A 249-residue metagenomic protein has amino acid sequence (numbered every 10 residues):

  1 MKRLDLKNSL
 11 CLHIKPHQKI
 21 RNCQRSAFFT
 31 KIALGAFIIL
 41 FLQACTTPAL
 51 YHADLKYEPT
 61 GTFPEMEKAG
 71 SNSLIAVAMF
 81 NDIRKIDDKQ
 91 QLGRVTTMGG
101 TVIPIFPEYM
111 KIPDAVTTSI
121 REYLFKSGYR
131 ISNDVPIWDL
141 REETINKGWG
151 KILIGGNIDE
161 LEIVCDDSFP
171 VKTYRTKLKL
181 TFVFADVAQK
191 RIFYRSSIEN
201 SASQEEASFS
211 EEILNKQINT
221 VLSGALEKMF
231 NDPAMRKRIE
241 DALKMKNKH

Functional and structural regions predicted by a protein language model:
M1-A27: N-terminal secretory signal peptides that target proteins for export/translocation
T30-F37: Sec-dependent signal peptide hydrophobic core
C45-E122, M229, A234-H249: A structural "domain/chain start" motif
T46-E58, D134-I192: Surface-exposed short loop/turn segments
M79-I83, N157-I163, E199-S201: Generic short beta-strand segments
T97-K111, A185-N231: Short secondary-structure boundary motifs at beta->alpha junctions and helix caps
G128-D134: Short secondary-structure junctions
